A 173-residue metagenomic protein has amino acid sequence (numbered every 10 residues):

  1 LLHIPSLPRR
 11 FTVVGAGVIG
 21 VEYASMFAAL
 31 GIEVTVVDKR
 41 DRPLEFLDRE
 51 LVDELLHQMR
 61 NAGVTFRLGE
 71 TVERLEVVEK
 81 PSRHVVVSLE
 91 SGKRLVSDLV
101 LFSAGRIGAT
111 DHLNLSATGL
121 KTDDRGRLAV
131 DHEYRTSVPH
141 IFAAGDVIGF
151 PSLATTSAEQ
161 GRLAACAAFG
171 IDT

Functional and structural regions predicted by a protein language model:
L1-P8, R94-D172: FAD-site-proximal beta/loop scaffold in flavoenzymes
P5-K39, L44-L47: Rossmann-like NAD(P)H-binding beta-loop-alpha module
G17-G20, D48, V52, A154-S157: Short, conserved glycine- and acidic-residue-centered signature motifs in active-site or ligand-binding loops
L30-H132: A Rossmann-like FAD-binding core segment of flavoenzymes
